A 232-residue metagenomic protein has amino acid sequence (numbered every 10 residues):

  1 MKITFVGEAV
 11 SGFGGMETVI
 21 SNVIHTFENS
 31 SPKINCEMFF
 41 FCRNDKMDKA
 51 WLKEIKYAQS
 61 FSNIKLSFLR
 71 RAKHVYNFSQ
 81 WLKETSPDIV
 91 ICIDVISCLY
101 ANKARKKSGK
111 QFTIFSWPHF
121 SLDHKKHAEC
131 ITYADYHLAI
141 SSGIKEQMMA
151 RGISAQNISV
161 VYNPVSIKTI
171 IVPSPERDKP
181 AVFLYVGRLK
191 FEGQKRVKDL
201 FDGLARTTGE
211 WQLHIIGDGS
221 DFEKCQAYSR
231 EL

Functional and structural regions predicted by a protein language model:
T4-V6, E176-L204, H214: Conserved donor-binding/catalytic core segment of Leloir-type glycosyltransferases
V6-G14, T18-A72, W81, G219-D221: N-terminal strand-loop element at the rim of the active site of nucleotide-sugar-dependent glycosyltransferases
G15-H25, F191-G209, S220-E223: A conserved mid-protein helix/loop that constitutes part of the nucleotide-sugar donor-binding site
S31-E37, F201-L232: A conserved nucleotide-sugar
R71, C92-C98, P118: Short His-centered aromatic/hydrophobic patch
S79-Q80, F120-H137, R151: Membrane-proximal helix-turn-helix segments that form the acceptor-binding/catalytic region of lipid-linked
V90-I91, A134-S142, S159: A short beta-strand/loop micro-motif in the catalytic core of glycosyltransferases that engages the nucleotide-sugar
G143, P164: Carbohydrate-associated surface elements
